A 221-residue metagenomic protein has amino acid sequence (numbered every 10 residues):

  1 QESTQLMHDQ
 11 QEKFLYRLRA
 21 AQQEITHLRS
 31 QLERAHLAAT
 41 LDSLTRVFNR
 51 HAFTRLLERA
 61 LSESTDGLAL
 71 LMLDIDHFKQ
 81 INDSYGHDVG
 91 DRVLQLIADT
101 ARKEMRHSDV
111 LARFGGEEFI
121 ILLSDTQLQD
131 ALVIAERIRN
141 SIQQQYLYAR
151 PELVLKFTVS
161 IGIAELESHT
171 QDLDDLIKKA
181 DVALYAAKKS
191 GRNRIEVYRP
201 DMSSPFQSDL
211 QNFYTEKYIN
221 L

Functional and structural regions predicted by a protein language model:
Q1-R29: Signal-transmission coiled-coils
H36-L37, R50-G67, A98-R106, S124: Short regulatory alpha-helical coupling segments that immediately precede and/or link into cyclic nucleotide signaling
L37-R55, L73-H87, Q95: Conserved nucleotide-binding and Mg2+-coordinating catalytic segments in signaling enzymes
D83, L123-T126, Q143, L166-E167 (+1 more regions): Residue-level recognition of strand-loop junctions within catalytic nucleotide-signaling folds
V93, I120-N140, D175-L176: Short helix/loop segment flanking the catalytic signature motif in cyclic-nucleotide metabolism enzymes
V110-R113: A short pre-motif secondary-structure segment
L132, L166-L221: Catalytic-core segments of nucleotide cyclases and related cyclic-nucleotide turnover enzymes
I142-V159: Catalytic core regions of nucleotide second-messenger enzymes
